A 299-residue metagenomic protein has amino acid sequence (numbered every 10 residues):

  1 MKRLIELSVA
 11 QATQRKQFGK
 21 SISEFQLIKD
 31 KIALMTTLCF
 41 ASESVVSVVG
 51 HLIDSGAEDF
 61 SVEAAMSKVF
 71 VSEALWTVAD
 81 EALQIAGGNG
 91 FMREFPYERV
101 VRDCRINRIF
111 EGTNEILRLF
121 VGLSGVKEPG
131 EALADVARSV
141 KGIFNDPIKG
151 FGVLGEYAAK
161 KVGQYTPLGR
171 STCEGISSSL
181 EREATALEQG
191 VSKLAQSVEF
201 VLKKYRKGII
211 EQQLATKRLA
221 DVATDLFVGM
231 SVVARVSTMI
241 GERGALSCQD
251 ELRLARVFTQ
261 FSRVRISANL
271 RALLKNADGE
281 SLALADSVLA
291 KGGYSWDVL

Functional and structural regions predicted by a protein language model:
K2-K29, A33-L34, L38-L299: Flavin-dependent oxidoreductase catalytic core characteristic of acyl-CoA dehydrogenase/oxidase-like enzymes
